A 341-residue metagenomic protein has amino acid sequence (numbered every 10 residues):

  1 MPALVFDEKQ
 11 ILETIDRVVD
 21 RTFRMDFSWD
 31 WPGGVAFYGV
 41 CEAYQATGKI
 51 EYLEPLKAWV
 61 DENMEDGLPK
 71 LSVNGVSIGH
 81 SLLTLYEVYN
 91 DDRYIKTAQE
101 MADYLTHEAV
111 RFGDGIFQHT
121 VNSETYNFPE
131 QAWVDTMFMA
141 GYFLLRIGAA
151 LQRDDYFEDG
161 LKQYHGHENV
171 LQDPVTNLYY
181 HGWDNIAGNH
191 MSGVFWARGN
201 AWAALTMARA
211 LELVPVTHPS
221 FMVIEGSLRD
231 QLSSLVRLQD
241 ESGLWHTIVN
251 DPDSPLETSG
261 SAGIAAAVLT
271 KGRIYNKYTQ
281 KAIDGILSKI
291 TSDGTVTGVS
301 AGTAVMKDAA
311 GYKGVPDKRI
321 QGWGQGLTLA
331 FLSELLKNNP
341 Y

Functional and structural regions predicted by a protein language model:
A3-G34, C41-E51, E62, P69-S81 (+4 more regions): CBM-like carbohydrate-recognition segments
K49-E54, F157: Short, well-structured active-site flanking segments
L56-N63: Short, conserved catalytic-motif segment at the N-terminal edge
V88, M101-F112, F143-A150, Q163 (+1 more regions): Mid-sequence acidic-hydrophobic segments that form the walls of catalytic/ligand-binding cavities or oligomerization
E108-R146: Flexible, glycine-rich active-site loops centered on histidine and acidic residues that chelate a metal or position
V121-E124, W183-A187, A304-G311: Short glycine/proline- and charge-enriched loop/turn segments that cap or connect secondary-structure elements
V134-M139, L145-T247, S254-A265, R273-A301 (+1 more regions): Extended ligand-binding clefts on enzyme/binding-domain cores
